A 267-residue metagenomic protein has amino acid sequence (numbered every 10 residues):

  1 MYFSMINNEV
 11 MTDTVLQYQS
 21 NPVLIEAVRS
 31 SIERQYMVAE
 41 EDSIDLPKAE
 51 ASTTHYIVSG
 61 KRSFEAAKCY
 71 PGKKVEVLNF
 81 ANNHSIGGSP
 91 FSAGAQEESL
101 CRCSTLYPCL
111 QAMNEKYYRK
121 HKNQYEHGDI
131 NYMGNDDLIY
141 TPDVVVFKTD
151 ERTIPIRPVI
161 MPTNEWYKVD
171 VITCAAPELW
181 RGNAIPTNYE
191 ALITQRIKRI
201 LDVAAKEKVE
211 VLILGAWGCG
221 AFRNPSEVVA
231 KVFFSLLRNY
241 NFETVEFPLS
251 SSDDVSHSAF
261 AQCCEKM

Functional and structural regions predicted by a protein language model:
M1-M267: Macrodomain-like recognition of ADP-ribose-binding/processing modules
